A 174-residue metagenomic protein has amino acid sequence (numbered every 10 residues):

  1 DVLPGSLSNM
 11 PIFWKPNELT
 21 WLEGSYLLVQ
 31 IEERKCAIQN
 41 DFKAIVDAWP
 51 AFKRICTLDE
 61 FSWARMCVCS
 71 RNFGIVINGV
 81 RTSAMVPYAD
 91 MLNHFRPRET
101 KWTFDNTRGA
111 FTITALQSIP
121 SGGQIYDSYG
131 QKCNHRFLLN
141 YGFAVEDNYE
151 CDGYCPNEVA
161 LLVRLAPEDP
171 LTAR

Functional and structural regions predicted by a protein language model:
D1-R174: Long, positively charged leader/targeting segments at protein N-termini
